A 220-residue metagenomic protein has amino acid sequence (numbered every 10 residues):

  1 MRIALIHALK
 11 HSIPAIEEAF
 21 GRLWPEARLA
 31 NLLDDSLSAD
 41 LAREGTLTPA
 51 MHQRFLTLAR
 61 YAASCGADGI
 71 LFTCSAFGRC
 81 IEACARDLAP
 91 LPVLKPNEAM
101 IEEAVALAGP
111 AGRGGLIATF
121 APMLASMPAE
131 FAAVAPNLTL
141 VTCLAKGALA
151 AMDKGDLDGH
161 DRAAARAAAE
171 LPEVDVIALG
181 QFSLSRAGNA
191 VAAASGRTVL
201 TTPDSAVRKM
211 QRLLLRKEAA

Functional and structural regions predicted by a protein language model:
M1-A220: Non-catalytic structural scaffold of enzyme domains
